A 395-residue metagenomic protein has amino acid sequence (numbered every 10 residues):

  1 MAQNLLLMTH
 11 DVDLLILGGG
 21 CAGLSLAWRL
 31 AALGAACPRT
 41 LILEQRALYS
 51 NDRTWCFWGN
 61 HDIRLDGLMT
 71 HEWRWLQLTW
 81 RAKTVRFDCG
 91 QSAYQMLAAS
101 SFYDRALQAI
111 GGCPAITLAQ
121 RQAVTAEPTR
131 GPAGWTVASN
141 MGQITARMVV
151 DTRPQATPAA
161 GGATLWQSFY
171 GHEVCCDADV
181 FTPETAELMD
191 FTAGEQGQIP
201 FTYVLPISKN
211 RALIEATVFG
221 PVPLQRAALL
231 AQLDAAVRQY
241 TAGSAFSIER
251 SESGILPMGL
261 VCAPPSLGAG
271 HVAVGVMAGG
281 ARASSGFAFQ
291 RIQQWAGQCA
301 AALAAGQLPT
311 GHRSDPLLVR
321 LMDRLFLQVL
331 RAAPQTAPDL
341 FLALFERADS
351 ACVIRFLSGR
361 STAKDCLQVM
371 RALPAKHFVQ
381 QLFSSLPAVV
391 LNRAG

Functional and structural regions predicted by a protein language model:
A2-H10: A short, basic/flexible loop-to-alpha-helix module at the beginning of a structural domain
H10-L41: N-terminal Rossmann-like FAD-binding beta1-loop-alpha1 element of flavoenzymes
R29, T117-S244: Predominantly flavin-linked oxidoreductase catalytic cores and closely associated redox partners
R29-A35, R39-A82: N-terminal FAD cofactor-binding segment of flavoenzymes
W73, Q77-K83, A98-T117: N-terminal Rossmann-like dinucleotide/flavin-binding domain of flavoprotein oxidoreductases that bind FAD/FMN
D88-Q108, T152, G220-A231: Short beta-strand to alpha-helix junction loop
A123, G194-Q196, G220-Q298: FAD/FMN-dependent oxidoreductases across multiple families
G297-G395: C-terminal helical "tail/cap" subdomain of flavin- and related membrane-associated enzymes
